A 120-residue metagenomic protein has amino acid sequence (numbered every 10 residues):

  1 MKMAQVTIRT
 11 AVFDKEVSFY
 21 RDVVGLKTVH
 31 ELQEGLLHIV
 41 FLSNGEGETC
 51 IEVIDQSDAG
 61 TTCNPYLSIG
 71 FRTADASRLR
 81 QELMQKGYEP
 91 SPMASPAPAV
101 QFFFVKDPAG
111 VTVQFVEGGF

Functional and structural regions predicted by a protein language model:
M1-K2, T61-Y66, P96-A97: Short glycine-enriched loop/turn motifs at secondary-structure junctions
M1-V17, L67-F71, G119: N-terminal beta-strand motif that seeds the catalytic metal site of vicinal oxygen chelate
T7-E48: Core segments of cupin and vicinal oxygen chelate
F19, S77-E82: Short amphipathic alpha-helices within nucleic acid-binding modules
V29, R80-F120: Vicinal oxygen chelate
H38-V40, L67, A99-F103: Short beta-strand micro-motifs in enzyme catalytic cores
G47-I51, T61, G110-V113: Short, charged/polar, Gly/Pro-enriched secondary-structure boundary elements
